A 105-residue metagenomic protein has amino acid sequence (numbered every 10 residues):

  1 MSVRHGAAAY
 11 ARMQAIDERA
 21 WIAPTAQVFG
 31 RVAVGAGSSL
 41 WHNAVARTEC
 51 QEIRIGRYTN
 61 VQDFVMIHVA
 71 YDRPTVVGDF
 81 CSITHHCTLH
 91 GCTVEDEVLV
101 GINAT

Functional and structural regions predicted by a protein language model:
M1-R19, T25, R31: Terminal amphipathic alpha-helical/low-complexity segments used for targeting or macromolecular assembly
E18, A23-P24, F29-G30, G35-A36 (+9 more regions): Left-handed beta-helix
E52: Phosphate/pyrophosphate-binding betaalpha-module
R73-T75: Glycine-rich strand-loop-strand elements at beta-sheet edges
